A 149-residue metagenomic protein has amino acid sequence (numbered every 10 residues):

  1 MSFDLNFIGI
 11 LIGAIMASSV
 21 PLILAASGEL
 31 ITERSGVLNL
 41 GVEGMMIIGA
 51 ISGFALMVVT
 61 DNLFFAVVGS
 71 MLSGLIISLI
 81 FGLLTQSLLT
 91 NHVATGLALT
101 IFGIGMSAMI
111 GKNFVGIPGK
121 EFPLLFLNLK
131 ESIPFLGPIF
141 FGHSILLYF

Functional and structural regions predicted by a protein language model:
M1-L24, L38, S52, V59-F65: Membrane-interfacial amphipathic/re-entrant helices at transmembrane-helix boundaries
S19-V20, S27, F102, M106: Hydrophobic/aromatic residues within the transmembrane alpha-helices of Major Facilitator Superfamily
V20-L22, G41-I48, G69-L75: Short hydrophobic alpha-helical membrane-embedded segments
A26-I31, I51-L56, L79, L83: Alpha-helical transmembrane segments of multipass membrane proteins
L30-G49, F65, Q86-L99: Short, non-helical or kinked segments that cap or interrupt transmembrane helices
D61-M106: Alpha-helical transmembrane segments within multi-pass membrane transporters and channels
I104-F149: Transmembrane helix-bundle core of multi-pass membrane transporters and related energy-transducing complexes
